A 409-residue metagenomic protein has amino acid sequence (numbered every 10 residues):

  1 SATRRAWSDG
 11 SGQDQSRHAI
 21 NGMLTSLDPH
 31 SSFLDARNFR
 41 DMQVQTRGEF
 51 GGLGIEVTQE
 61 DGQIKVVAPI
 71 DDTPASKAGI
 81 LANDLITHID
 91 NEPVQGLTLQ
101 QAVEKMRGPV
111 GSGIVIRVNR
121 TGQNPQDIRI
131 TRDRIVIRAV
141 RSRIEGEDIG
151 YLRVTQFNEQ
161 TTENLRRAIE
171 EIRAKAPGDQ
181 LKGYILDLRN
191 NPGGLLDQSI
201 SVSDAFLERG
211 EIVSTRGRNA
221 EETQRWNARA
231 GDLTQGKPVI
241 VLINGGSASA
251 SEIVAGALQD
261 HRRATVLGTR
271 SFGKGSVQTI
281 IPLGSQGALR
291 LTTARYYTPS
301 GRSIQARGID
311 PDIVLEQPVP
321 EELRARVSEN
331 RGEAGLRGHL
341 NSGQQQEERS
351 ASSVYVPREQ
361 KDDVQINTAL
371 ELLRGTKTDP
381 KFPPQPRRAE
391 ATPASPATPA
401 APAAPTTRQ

Functional and structural regions predicted by a protein language model:
A2-K65, G111-V115, N119-A139, V364-L370 (+1 more regions): Extended, small/polar residue-biased N-terminal targeting/export presequences and adjacent propeptide/linker tracts
T3-G12, K65-P69, T73-A82, T87-G284: Cleft-lining beta-strand/loop regions that shape enzyme active-site pockets
D61, G146-E147, T293: Residue-level signal for tight coil/turn positions that link beta-strands
L283-A294: Short acidic, Pro/Gly- and aromatic-enriched capping/linker segments at domain boundaries
R295, P299-Q409: Conserved functional hotspot residues or short segments at active or partner-binding sites across diverse domains
